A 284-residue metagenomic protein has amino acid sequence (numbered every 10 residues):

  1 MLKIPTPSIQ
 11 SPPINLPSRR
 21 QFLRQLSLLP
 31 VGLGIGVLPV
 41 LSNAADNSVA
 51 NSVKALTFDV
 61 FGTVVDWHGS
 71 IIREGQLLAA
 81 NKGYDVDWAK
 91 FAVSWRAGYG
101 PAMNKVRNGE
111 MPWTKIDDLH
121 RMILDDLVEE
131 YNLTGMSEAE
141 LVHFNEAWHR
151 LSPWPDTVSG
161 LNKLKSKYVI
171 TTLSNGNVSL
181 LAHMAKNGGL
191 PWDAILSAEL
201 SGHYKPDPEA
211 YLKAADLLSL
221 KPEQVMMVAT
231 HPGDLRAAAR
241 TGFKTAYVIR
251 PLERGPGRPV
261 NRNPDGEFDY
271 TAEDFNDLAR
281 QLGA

Functional and structural regions predicted by a protein language model:
L2-N15, Q25-P30, V53, N177-A284: Asp-based, Mg2+/Mn2+-dependent phosphohydrolase catalytic module
N15-Q21, G32-S48: N-terminal twin-arginine translocation
N47-A97: Active-site neighborhood of HAD-like aspartate-dependent phosphohydrolases
V64, L173, M227-V228: Conserved SAM-binding loop
G83, A92-V142: A metal-dependent, Asp-based hydrolase signature
E138-N187, I195-A198: Substrate-recognition element of Asp-dependent hydrolases with the DxDx(T/V) motif
